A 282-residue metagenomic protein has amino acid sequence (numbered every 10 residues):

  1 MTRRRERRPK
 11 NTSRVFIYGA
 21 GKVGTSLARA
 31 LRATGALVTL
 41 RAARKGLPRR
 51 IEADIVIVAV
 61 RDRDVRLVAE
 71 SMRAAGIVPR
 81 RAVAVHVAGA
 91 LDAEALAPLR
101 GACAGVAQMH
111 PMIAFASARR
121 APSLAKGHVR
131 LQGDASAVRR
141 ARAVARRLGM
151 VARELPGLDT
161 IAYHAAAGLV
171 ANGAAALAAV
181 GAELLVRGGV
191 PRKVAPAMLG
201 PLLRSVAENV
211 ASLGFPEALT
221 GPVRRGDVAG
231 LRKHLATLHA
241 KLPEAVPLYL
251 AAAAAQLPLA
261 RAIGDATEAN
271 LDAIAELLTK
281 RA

Functional and structural regions predicted by a protein language model:
M1-E52: NAD(P)+-binding Rossmann beta1-loop-alpha1 motif at the extreme N-terminus of oxidoreductases
N11-R14, R81, K126: Phosphate-coordination loops involved in phosphoryl transfer and adenosine-cofactor binding
L27, L99, G105, R120-S212: Internal alpha-helical scaffold of NAD(P)-dependent oxidoreductase catalytic cores
K45-R120: Rossmann-like NAD(P)(H) cofactor-binding subdomain of soluble oxidoreductases
E208-A269: Interdomain hinge/lid region at the active-site interface of Rossmann-like NAD(P)-dependent oxidoreductases
A266-A282: Short, basic/aromatic-enriched C-terminal tail that caps enzymatic domains
